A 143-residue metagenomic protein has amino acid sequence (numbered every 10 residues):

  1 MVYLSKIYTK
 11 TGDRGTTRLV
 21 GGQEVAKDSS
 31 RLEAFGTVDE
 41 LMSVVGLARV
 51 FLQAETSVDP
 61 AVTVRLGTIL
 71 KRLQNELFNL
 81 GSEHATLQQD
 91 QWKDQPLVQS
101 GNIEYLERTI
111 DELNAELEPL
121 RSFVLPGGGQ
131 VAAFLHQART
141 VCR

Functional and structural regions predicted by a protein language model:
M1-R143: Phosphate/pyrophosphate-binding loop motifs in nucleotide- or prenyl diphosphate-using proteins
